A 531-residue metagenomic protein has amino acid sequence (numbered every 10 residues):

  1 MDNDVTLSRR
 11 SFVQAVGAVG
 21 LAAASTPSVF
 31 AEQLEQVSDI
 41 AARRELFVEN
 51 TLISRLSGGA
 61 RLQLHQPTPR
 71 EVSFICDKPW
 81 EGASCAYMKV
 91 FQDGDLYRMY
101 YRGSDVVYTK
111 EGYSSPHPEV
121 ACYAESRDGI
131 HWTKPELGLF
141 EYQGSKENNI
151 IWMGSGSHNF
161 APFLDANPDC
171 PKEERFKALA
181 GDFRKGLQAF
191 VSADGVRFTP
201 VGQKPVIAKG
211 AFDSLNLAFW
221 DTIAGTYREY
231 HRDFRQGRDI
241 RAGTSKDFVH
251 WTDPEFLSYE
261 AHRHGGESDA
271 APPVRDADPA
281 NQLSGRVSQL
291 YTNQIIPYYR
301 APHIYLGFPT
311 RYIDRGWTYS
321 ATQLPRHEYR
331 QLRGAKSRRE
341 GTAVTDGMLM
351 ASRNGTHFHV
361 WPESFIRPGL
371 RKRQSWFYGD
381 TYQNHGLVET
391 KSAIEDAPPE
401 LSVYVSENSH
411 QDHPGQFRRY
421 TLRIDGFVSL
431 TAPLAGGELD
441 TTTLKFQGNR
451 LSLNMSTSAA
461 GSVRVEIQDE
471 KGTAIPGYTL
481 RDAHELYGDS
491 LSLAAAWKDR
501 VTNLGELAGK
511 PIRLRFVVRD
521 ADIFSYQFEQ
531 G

Functional and structural regions predicted by a protein language model:
M1-D2: N-terminal secretory signal peptides that target proteins for export/translocation
T6-S8, A15-A22, F30-G531: Carbohydrate-active catalytic/glycan-binding domains of CAZyme proteins, especially the secreted or lumenal ectodomains
